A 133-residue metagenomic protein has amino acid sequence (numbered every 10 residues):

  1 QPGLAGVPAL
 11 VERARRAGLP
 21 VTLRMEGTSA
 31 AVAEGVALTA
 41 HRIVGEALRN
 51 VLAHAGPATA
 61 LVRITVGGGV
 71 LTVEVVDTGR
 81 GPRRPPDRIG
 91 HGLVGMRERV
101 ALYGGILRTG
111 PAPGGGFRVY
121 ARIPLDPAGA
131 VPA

Functional and structural regions predicted by a protein language model:
Q1-A133: Glycine-rich ATP/GTP-binding catalytic cores of kinases/NTPases
